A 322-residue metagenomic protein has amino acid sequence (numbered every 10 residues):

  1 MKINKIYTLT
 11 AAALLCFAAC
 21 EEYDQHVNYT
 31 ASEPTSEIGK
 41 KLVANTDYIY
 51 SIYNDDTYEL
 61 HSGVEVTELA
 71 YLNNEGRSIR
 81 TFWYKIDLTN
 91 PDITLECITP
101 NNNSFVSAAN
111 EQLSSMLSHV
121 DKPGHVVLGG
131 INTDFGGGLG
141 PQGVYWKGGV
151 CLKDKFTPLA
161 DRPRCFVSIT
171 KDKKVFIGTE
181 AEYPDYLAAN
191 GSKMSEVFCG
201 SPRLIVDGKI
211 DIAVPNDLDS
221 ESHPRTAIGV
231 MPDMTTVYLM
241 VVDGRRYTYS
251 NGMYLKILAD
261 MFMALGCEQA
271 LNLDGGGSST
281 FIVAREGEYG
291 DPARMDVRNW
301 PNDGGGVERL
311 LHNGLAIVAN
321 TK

Functional and structural regions predicted by a protein language model:
M1-L9: Bacterial N-terminal signal peptides that target proteins for export
C16-A19: C-terminal motif of bacterial Sec signal peptides marking the signal peptidase cleavage site
E21-F166, K174-I177: Zymogen propeptides
A70-N74, I79, K193-S195, C199-M234: Conserved beta-alpha junction segments in alpha/beta enzyme cores
F82-I86, T133-D134, C165-I169, R203 (+3 more regions): Short beta-strand scaffold segments in enzyme catalytic cores
L128-N132, F166-S168, V175-G178, G229 (+3 more regions): Structural recognition of the beta-strand scaffold that forms the well-ordered cores of secreted hydrolase catalytic
G140-D161, A213-V214, L218-P232, T236-Q269 (+1 more regions): Conserved, well-ordered active-site substructure
D161-P215: A substrate-binding/cap region within the structured catalytic cores of diverse enzymes
